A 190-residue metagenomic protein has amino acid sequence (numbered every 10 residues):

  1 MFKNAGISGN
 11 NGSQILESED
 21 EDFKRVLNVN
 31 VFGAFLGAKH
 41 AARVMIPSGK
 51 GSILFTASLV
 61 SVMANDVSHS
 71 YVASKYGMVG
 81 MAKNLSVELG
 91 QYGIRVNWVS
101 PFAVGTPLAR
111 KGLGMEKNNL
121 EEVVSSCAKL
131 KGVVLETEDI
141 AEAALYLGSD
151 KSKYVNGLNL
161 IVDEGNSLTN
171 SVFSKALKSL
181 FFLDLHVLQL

Functional and structural regions predicted by a protein language model:
G12, M63, L145, N156-L190: Short C-terminal tail/terminal secondary-structure segment of NAD(P)H-dependent dehydrogenase/reductase domains
G12-I15, E19-K24, V124: Substrate-binding pocket helix/loop in short-chain dehydrogenase/reductase
S13-Q14, A64-A73, N84, G112: Active-site loop-to-helix junction immediately N-terminal to the catalytic Tyr of the SDR YXXXK motif in Rossmann-fold
A38, S74, A82: Active-site helix of classical SDR
S58: Residue(s) in the substrate-gating loop at a strand-loop-helix junction that position the organic substrate next
G90, R95, V155-G157: Short, small/polar-rich loop/turn modules that mediate ligand/substrate recognition or access, typified
K129-I140: A conserved structural motif in NAD(P)-dependent oxidoreductases
